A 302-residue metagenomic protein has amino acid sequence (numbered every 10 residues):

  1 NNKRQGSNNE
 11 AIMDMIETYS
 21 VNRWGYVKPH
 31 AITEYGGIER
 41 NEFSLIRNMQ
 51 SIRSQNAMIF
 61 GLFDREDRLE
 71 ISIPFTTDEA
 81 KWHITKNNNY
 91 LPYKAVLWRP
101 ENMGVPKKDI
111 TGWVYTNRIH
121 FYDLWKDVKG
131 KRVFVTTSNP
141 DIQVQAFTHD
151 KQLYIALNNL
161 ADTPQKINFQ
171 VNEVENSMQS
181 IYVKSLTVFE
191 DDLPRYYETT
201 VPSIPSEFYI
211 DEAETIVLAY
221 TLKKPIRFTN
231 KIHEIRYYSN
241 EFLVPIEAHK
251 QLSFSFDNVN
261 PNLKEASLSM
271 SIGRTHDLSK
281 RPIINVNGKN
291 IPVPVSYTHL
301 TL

Functional and structural regions predicted by a protein language model:
N1-Q50: Noncatalytic carbohydrate-binding groove/subsite architecture in carbohydrate-active enzymes
E34-R118: Aromatic/acidic polysaccharide-binding cleft in carbohydrate-active enzymes
F75, E101-K151: Glycan-recognition and catalytic regions of carbohydrate-active enzymes
N139-N176: Carbohydrate-binding surface patches
Y197-E234: C-terminal beta-strand-rich structural cap/linker in extracellular carbohydrate-active enzymes
S255-H276: A short beta-strand element within beta-rich, extracytoplasmic domains of secreted/secretory-pathway proteins
L278-N290: Short, surface-exposed beta-strand/strand-loop-strand elements in extracellular ectodomains
T298-T301: Conserved small/polar residues in nucleotide/adenosyl-binding loops
